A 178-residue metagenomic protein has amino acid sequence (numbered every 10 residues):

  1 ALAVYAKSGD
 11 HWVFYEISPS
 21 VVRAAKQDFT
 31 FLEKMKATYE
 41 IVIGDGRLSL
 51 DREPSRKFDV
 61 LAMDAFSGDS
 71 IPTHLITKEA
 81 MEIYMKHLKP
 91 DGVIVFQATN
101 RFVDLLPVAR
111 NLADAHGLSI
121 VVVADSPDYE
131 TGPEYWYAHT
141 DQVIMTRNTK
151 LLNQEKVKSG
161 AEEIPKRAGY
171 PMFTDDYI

Functional and structural regions predicted by a protein language model:
A1-N111, H116-V122: The AdoMet/dcAdoMet-binding core of the Class I SAM-like
D28-A37, G44-S55, I71, P107-N111 (+1 more regions): Soluble small-group transferase modules, centered on the S-adenosyl donor enzyme superfamily
